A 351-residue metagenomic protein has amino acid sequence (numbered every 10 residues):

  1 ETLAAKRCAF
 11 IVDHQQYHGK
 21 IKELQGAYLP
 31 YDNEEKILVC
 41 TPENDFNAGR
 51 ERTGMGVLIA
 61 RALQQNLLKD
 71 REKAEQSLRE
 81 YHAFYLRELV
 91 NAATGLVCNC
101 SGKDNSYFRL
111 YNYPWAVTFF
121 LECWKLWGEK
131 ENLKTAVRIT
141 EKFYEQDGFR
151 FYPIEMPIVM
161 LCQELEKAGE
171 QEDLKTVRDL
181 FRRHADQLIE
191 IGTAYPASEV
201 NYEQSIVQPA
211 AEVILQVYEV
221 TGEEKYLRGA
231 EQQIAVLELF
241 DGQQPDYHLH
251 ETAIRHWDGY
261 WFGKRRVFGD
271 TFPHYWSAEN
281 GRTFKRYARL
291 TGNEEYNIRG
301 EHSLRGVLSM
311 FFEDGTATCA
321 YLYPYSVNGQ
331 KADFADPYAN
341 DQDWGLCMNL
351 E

Functional and structural regions predicted by a protein language model:
E1-L86: An acidic-aromatic substrate-binding cleft motif
L3-I11, K69-E88, W127-Q146, G169-G192 (+2 more regions): Extended, well-ordered alpha-helical scaffold segments
E34-V39, T94-D104, A197, L249-V267 (+1 more regions): Acidic, Ser/Thr- and Gly/Pro-rich intrinsically disordered linkers and low-complexity segments that flank or connect
L38-G49, G102-L110, V200, D270: Short, charged/polar micro-motifs that form catalytic or ligand-binding hotspots
E51-R71, W115-E129, E145, E155-L174 (+4 more regions): Well-ordered alpha-helical scaffold segments within catalytic/enzyme domains
K69-F108, G242-E251: Helix-terminus loop motifs that line ligand-binding clefts
V90-L180, H184-I191, Y195-L215: Aromatic-lined, polymer-binding surfaces characteristic of secreted/periplasmic polysaccharide-degrading enzymes
R183, Q187, A210-E351: Terminal, non-catalytic domain-edge segments
